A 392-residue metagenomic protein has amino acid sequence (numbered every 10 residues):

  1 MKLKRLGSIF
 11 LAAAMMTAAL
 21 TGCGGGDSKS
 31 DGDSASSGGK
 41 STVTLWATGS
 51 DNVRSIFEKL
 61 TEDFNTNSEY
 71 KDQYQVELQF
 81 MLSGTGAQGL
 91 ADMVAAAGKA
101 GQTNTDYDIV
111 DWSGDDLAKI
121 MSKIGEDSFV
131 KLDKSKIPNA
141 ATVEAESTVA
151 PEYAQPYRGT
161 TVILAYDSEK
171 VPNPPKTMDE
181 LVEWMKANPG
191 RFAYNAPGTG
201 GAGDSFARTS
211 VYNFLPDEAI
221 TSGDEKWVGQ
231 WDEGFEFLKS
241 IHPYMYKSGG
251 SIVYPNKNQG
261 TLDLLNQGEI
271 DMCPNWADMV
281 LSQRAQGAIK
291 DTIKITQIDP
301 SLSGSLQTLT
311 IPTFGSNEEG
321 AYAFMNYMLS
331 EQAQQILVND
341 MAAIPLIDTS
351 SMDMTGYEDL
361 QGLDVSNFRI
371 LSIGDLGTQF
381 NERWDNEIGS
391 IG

Functional and structural regions predicted by a protein language model:
M1-T44, G392: Short, low-complexity disordered leader/linker segments with a strong preference for bacterial N-terminal type II
G38-A118: Early extracytoplasmic/lumenal segment of secretory-pathway proteins
S50-S55, G114-G260: Extracytoplasmic ligand-binding site segments that recognize negatively charged/polar headgroups
G84-S128, I137-P151, M279-Q286: Pocket-flanking alpha-helical
A141, T160-V162, F235-I241, I289-T310: Periplasmic-binding protein-like
V253-R284: Oxyanion-binding "anion nests"
D263, S366-G392: Conserved C-terminal helix/tail region of periplasmic/extracytoplasmic solute-binding proteins
L302-L371: Mature extracytoplasmic/periplasmic domains
